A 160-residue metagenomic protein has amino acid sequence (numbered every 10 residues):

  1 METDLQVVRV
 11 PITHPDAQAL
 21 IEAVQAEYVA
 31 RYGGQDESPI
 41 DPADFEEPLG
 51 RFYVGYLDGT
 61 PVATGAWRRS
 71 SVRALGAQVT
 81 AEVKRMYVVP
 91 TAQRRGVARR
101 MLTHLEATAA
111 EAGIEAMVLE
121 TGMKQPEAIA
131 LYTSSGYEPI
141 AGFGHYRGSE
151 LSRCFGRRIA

Functional and structural regions predicted by a protein language model:
E2, V10-H14, A112-V118, G122-A160: C-terminal "cap" of GNAT-fold acetyltransferases
E2-K84, V89-T91, L102-H104, T108 (+2 more regions): Acetyl-CoA-dependent GNAT
V89-T91, R95, M123: Active-site acidic-Proline motif in GNAT/NAT acetyltransferases
R94, A107-E111, E138: Conserved amphipathic alpha-helical interaction elements at protein-protein interfaces in regulatory, energy-coupling
